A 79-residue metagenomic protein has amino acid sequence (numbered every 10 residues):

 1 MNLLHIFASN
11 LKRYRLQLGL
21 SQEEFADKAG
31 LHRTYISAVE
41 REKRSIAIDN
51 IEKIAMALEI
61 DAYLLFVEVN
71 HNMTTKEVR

Functional and structural regions predicted by a protein language model:
M1-Q17: A short, Lys/Arg-rich alpha-helix, primarily the initiator
K12, E23, E52: Residues within the helices of the helix-turn-helix
L16, D27, M56: Alpha-helical residues within the helix-turn-helix
G19-A38: Short alpha-helical DNA-recognition segment
R41, I60, H71: Short, conserved catalytic or interaction motifs in soluble domains
N50-L64: DNA major-groove recognition helix of helix-turn-helix/homeodomain DNA-binding modules
L64-R79: Short, charged recognition helix plus adjacent turn of helix-turn-helix-like nucleic-acid-binding domains
